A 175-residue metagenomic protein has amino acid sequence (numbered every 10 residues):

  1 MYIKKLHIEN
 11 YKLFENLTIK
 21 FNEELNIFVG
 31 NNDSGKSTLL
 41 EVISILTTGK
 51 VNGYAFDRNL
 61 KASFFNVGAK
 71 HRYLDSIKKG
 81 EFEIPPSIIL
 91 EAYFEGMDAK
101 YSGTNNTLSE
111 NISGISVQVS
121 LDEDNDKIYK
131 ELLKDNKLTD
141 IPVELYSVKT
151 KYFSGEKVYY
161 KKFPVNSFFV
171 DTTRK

Functional and structural regions predicted by a protein language model:
M1-T48, D57-A69: Pre-Walker A-like glycine/lysine-rich segment at the N-terminus of P-loop NTPase domains
I3-H7, F14, N31, S76-K78 (+3 more regions): Residue-level detector of functional hotspots within protein domains
E9-Y11, G80-F82, T107, L138-D140: Generic marker of residues within folded, mature protein domains
F14, F21, F28, Y54-F56 (+7 more regions): Phenylalanine-focused residue identity feature
N31-D33, I43-L46, G53-Y54, F64-N66 (+3 more regions): Glycine-rich loops and low-complexity Gly/Arg-rich segments that provide flexible linkers or classic glycine-based
S37-L39, H71-L74, L121-D126: Short C-terminal domain-edge/linker segments immediately following a structured domain
E41-S109: Conserved P-loop NTP-binding catalytic core
I89, E95-K175: Electropositive, glycine-dotted interaction segments that contact anionic polymers or phosphate-rich ligands
